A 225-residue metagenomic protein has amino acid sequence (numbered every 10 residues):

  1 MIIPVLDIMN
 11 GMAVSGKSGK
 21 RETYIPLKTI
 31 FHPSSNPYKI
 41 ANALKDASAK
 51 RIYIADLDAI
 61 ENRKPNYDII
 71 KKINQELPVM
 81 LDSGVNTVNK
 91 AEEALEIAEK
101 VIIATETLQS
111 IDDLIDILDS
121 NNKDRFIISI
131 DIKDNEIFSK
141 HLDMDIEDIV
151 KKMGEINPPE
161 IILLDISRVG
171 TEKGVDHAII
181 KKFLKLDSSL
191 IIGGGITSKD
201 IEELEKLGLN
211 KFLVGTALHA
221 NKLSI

Functional and structural regions predicted by a protein language model:
I2-I8, I52-I54, V79-S83, V101-I103 (+4 more regions): Hydrophobic faces of well-ordered beta-strands that scaffold small-molecule active sites in alpha/beta enzyme cores
I8-I30, A98-V169: Conserved anion-binding
S18-N62: N-terminal beta-alpha supersecondary unit
H32-K45, T87-E92, L142-M153, I201: Short, acidic/polar
A43-A94, H177-I179: N-terminal active-site wall of soluble small-molecule enzyme domains
S48, E76-L77, E93-I102, S120-F126 (+3 more regions): Glycine-enriched alpha-helix->loop->beta-strand junction motifs that scaffold or abut catalytic
K64-K71, H141-V150, E172-K181: Charged helix-capping and loop-helix junction motifs
I97-D113, I162-R168, G193-I225: Glycine-rich phosphate-binding active-site loops on the catalytic face of alpha/beta enzymes
